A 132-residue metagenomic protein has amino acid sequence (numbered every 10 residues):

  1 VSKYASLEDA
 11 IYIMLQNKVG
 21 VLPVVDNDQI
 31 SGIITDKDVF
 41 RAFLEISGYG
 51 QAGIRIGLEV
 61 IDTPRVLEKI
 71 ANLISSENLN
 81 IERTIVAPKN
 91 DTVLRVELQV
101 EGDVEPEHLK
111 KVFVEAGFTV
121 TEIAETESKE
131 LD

Functional and structural regions predicted by a protein language model:
V1-K18, V25, F43, S47 (+1 more regions): The conserved cystathionine-beta-synthase
K3, G32, E59: Glycine- and other small-residue-rich loops at beta-strand/loop junctions that grip anionic moieties
A5, D28, A124: A broadly conserved detector of short glycine/acidic/proline-rich loop/turn motifs that flank catalytic sites and bind
S6, D38-V39, E105: Residue-level recognition of oxygen-bearing side chains
M14, L22-K37: A glycine-centered beta-loop-beta connector
V21-P23, S31, I54-R55, L79: Structural motif
A42-D132: A conserved regulatory-domain signal marking ACT and ACT-like small-molecule sensing domains and adjacent regulatory
